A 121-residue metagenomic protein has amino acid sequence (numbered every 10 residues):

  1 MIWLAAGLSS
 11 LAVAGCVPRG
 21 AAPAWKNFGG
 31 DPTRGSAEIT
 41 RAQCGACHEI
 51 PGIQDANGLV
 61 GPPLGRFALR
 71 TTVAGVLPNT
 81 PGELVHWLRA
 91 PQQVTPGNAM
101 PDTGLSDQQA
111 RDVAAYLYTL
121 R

Functional and structural regions predicted by a protein language model:
M1-L4: Bacterial N-terminal signal peptides that target proteins for export
L11, I39-A42: Disulfide-bonded cysteine motifs in exported proteins
V13-G15: C-terminal motif of bacterial Sec signal peptides marking the signal peptidase cleavage site
V17-T40: Electrostatic cytochrome c docking/interface patches
R19, I50-P51: Cys/His-rich metal-chelating microdomains
G30, A37, D55-R121: Extracytoplasmic electron-transfer domains, predominantly the class I c-type cytochrome c fold
C44-C47: Short cysteine clusters
